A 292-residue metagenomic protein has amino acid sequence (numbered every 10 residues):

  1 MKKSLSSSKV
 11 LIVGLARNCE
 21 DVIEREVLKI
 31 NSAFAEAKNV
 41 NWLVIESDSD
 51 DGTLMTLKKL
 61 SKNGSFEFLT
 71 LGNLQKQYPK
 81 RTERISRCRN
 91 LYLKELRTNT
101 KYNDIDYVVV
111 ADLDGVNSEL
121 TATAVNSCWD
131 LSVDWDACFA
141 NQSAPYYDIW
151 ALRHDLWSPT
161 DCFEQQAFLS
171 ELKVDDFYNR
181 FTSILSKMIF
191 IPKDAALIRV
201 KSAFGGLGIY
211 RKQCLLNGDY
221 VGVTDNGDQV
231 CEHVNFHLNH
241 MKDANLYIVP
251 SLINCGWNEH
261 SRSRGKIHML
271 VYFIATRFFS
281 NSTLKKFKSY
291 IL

Functional and structural regions predicted by a protein language model:
S8-V10, A33-V44, S65-F66, D106: Short loop->beta transition adjacent to catalytic acidic/histidine clusters or analogous donor-positioning motifs
I12-V13, W42-E46, L71, D106-G115 (+1 more regions): Extended hydrophobic secondary-structure segments that form protein cores and membrane-embedded regions
C19-F34: Short, well-formed alpha-helical segments that are part of the catalytic scaffolds of diverse glycosyltransferases
E20, I45-T56, N73: A conserved acidic beta->alpha catalytic loop
G52, S86, N103-D130: Acidic donor-binding/catalytic loop of UDP-sugar-dependent glycosyltransferases, especially processive GT2
K62-I105, A111: Active-site-proximal specificity loops/subdomain of glycosyltransferases
G115-I209, G218-D219: Conserved catalytic core of nucleotide-sugar-dependent glycosyltransferases
M188-L292: C-terminal catalytic/acceptor-binding lobe
